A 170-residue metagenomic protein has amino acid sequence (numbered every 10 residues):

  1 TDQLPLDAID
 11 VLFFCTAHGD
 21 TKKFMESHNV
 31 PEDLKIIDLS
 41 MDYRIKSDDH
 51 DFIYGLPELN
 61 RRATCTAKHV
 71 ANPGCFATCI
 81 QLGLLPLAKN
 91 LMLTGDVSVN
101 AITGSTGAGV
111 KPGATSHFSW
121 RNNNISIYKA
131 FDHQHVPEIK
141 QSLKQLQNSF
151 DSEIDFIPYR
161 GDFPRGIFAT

Functional and structural regions predicted by a protein language model:
T1-N123, Y128-A130: N-terminal Rossmann-like NAD(P) cofactor-binding subdomain of oxidoreductases, focused on the glycine-rich
G107-T170: Charged docking surfaces used in two-component/phosphorelay signaling
